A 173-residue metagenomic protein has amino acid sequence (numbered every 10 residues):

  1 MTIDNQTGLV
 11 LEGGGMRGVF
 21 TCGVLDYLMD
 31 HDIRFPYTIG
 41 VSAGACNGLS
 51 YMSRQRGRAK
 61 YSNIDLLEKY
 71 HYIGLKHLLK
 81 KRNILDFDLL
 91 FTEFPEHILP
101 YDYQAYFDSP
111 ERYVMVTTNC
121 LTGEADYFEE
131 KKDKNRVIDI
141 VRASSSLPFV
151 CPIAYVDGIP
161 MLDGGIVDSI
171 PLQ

Functional and structural regions predicted by a protein language model:
M1-V41, L49-Q173: Patatin-like phospholipase
